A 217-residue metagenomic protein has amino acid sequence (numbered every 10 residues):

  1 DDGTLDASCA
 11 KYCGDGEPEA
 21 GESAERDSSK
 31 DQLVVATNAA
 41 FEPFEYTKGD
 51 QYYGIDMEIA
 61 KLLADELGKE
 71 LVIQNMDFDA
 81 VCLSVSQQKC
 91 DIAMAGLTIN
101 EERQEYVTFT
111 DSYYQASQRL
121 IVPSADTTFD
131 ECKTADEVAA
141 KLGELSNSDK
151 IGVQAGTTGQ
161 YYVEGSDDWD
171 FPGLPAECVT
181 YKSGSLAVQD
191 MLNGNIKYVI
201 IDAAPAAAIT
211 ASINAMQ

Functional and structural regions predicted by a protein language model:
D1, K11-G16, A20, A39 (+3 more regions): Periplasmic-binding protein-like
D2, A7, K11-Y12, A24-L97 (+1 more regions): Extracytoplasmic small-molecule ligand-binding "clamshell" domains of the periplasmic binding protein/Venus flytrap
V34-T37, D149-V153, V199: Short, well-ordered beta-strand segments
A40, G49-Q51, T98, P123-T128 (+2 more regions): Short coil/turn segments
T47, A60-K69, K133-A135, A139-N147 (+2 more regions): Ligand-binding cleft/hinge of the Venus flytrap
K61, E70-L142: Acidic, polar ligand-binding/catalytic clefts
L63, V85-S86, L145, D190-L192: Hydrophobic residues within well-ordered alpha-helices
D79-L83, G96-Y106, Y161-G165, L192-Q217: A ligand-binding cleft/hinge motif common to bilobed small-molecule-binding domains
